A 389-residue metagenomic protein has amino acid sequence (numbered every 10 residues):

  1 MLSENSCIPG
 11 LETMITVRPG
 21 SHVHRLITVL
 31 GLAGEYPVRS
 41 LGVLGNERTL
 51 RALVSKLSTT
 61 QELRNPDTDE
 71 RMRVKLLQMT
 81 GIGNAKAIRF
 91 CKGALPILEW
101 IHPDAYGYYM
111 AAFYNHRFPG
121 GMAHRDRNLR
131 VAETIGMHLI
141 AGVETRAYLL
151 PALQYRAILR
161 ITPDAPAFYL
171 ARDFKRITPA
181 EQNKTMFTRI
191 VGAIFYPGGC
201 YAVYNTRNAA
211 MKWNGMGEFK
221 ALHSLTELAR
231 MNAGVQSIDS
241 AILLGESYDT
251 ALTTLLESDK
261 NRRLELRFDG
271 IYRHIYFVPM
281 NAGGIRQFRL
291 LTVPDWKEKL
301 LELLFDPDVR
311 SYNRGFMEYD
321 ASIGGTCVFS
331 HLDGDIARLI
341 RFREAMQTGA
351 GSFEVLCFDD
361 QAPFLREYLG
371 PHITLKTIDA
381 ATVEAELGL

Functional and structural regions predicted by a protein language model:
M1-N128: Nuclease-adjacent, charged terminal/linker segments that flank catalytic cores
D126-L389: Electrostatic, structured charged patches in enzyme active sites and in nucleic-acid/phosphate-binding
